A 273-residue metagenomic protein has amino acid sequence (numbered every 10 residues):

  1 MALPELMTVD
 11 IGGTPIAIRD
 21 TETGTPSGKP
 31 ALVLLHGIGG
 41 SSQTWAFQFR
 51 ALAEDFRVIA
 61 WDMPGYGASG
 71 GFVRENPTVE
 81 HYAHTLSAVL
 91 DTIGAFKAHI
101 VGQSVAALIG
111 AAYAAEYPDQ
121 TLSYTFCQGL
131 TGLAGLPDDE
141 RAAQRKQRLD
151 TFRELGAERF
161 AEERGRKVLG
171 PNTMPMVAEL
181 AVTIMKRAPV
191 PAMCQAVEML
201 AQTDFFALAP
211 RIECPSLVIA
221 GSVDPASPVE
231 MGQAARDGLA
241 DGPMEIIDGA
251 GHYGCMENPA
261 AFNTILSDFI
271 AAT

Functional and structural regions predicted by a protein language model:
T14-F72: Conserved HGGG/HGGXW glycine-rich cap/lid loop of the alpha/beta-hydrolase fold
H81-A98: Conserved acidic catalytic loop of the alpha/beta-hydrolase fold
G102, A106, G110: Gly/Ala-rich beta-loop-alpha elbow adjacent to hydrolase catalytic centers
A111-E116, Q120-E154: Flexible "cap/lid" loop of the alpha/beta hydrolase fold
G135-A142, R153-P210: Conserved alpha/beta-hydrolase catalytic His-Asp/Glu region
I212, V218-A220: Short beta-strand/loop motif that positions the catalytic acidic residue of the alpha/beta-hydrolase fold
S222-S227: Acidic catalytic loop of the alpha/beta-hydrolase fold
A250-P259, N263: Catalytic histidine-centered segment of alpha/beta-hydrolase-like enzymes
